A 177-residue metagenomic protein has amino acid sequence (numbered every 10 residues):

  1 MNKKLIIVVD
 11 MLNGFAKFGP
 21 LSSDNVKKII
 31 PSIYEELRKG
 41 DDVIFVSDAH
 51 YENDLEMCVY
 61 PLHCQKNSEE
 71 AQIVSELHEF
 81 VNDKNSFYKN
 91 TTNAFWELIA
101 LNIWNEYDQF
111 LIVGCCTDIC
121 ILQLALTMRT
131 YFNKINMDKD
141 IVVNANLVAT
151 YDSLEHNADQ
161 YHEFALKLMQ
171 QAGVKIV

Functional and structural regions predicted by a protein language model:
N2, I6, G19-A49: A short alpha/beta connector and helix-capping loop motif
N2-L5, G14, R38-D41, L62-V177: Active-site-adjacent betaalpha module
V9, V46, V113: Conserved residues at the C-terminal ends of beta-strands
M11, D48-A49, L147: Active-site metal-binding loops of divalent metal-dependent hydrolases
M11-F18: Short acidic, Gly/Ser-rich segments with clustered Asp/Glu that frequently serve as metal-coordination loops in enzyme
G14, Y51-N53: Short, acidic Gly/Pro/Ser/Thr-rich loop/turn segments
D54-C58: Metal-dependent catalytic neighborhoods of phosphoester/phosphodiester hydrolases
